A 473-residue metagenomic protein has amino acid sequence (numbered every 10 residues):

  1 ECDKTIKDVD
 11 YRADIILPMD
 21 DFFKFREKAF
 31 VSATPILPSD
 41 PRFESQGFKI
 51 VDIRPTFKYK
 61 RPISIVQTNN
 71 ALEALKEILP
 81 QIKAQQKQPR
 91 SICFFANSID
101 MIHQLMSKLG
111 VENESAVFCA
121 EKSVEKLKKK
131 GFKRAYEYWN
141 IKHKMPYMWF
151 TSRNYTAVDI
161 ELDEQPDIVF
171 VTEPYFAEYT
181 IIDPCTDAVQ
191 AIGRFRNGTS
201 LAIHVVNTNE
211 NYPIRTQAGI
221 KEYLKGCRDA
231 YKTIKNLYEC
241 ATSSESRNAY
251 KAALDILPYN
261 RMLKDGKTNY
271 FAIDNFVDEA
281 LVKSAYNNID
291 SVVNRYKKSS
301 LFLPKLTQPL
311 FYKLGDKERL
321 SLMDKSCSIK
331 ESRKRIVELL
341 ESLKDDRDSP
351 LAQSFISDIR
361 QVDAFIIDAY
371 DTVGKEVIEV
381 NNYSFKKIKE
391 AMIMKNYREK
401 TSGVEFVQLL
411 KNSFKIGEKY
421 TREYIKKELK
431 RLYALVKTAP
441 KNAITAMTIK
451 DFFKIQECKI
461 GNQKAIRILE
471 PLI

Functional and structural regions predicted by a protein language model:
E1-M19: SF2 helicase catalytic motif II
A33-Q81: Interdomain hinge/linker at the junction between the two RecA-like core domains of SF2 helicases
Q81-L109: Conserved strand-helix element at the start of the C-terminal RecA-like helicase core
N97-I99, A116-R134, T151-N154: Conserved helicase motor
K142-V158: Conserved two-lobed SF2 helicase motor
I160-E173: A short beta-strand element within the Helicase C-terminal
Y175-S200: Conserved SF2 helicase motif VI
E222-I473: The feature captures the C-terminal accessory region of ATP-dependent helicases and related nucleic-acid translocases
